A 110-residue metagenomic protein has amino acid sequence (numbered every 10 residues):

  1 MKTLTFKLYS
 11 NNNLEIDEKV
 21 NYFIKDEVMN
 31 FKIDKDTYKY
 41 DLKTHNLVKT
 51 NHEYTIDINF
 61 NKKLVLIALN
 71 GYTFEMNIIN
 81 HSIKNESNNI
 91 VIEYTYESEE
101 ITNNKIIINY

Functional and structural regions predicted by a protein language model:
M1-K2, L42-T44, N59-K63, E86-V91: A short, compositionally biased
M1-V28: Long, hydrophobic N-terminal alpha-helical segment
T5-Y9, N30-D34, V48-T50, I92-E97: Short beta-strand segments that buttress and anchor functional surface loops
E18-D57: Short, well-structured hydrophobic secondary-structure segments
M29-F31, I67, E100: Structured N-terminal alpha/beta-domain signature that marks small ligand/cofactor-binding or signaling modules
K35, E53, G71, S98-E100: Residue-level detection of beta-strand-connecting loop/turn positions
H52-I58, L64-K84: Terminal, non-globular segments
N89, T95-Y110: Mixed-charge, glycine-accented linear interaction segment located at domain edges/termini
